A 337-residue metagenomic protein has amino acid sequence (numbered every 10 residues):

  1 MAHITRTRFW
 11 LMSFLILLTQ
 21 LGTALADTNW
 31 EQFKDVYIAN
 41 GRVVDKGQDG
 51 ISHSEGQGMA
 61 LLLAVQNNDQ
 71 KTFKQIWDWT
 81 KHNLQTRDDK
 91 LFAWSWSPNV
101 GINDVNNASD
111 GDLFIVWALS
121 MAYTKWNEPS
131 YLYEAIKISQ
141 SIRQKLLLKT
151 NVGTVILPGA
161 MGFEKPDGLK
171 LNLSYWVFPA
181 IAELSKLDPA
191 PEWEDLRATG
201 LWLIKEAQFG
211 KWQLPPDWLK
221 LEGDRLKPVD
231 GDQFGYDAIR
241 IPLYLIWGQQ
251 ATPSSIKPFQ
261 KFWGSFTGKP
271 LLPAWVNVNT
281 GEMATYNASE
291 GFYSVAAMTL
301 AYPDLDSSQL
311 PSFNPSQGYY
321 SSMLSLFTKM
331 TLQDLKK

Functional and structural regions predicted by a protein language model:
A2-L11: Bacterial N-terminal signal peptides that target proteins for export
M12-Q20: Bacterial N-terminal signal peptides
L21-A26: Sec/Tat signal peptide C-region and signal peptidase I cleavage site
T28, G50-S54, S109-D110, Y133-L305 (+3 more regions): Extended ligand-binding clefts on enzyme/binding-domain cores
T28-D112: N-terminal carbohydrate-binding/catalytic regions of secreted carbohydrate-active enzymes
L61-Q66, F114-T124, P179-E183, L243-W247 (+1 more regions): Short glycine/serine- and small hydrophobic-enriched flexible loop segments
D69, E128-Y131: Residues in the short coil linking paired helices within alpha-helical repeat scaffolds
W77, L119, L132-A135, S139 (+1 more regions): Inward-facing hydrophobic residues that define packing positions of alpha-helical scaffold repeats
